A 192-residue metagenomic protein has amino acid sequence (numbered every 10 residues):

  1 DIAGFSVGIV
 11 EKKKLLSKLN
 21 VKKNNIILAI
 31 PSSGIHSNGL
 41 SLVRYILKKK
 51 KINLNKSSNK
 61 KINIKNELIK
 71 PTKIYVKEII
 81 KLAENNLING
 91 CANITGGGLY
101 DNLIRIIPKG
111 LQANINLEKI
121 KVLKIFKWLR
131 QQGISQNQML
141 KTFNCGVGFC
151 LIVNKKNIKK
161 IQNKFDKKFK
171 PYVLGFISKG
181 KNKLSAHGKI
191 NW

Functional and structural regions predicted by a protein language model:
D1-K12, Y45-K51, P108-L111: A glycine- and small-aliphatic-rich helix-loop capping segment at beta-alpha/alpha-beta transitions that lines
D1-S41, F176, K189: Glycine-rich anion-binding loops of enzyme active sites
I2, N53-L54, N59-I69, K73-W192: Glycine-/charge-enriched secondary-structure boundary and capping motifs
K13, H36-G39, R44, D101-L103 (+2 more regions): Basic, gly/Ser/Thr/Pro-rich low-complexity segments located predominantly at protein N termini
L15, L19, I35, K50 (+2 more regions): Amphipathic, positively biased hydrophobic alpha-helical segments used for protein targeting and membrane insertion
L16-L19, R44, K73, L140-T142: Short, surface-exposed secondary-structure edge patches
V21-L68: Acidic, glycine-rich loop-and-beta core segments that form the ion-binding/anion-interacting portion of active sites
